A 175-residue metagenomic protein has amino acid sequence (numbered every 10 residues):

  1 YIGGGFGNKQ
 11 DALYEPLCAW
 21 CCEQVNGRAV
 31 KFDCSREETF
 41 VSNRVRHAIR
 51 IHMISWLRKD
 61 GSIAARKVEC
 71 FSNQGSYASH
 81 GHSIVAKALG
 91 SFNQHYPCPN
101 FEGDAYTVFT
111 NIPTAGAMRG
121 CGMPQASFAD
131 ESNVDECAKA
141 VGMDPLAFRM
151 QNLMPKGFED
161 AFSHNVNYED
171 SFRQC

Functional and structural regions predicted by a protein language model:
Y1-C175: Structural alpha/beta core scaffold segments of enzyme domains
